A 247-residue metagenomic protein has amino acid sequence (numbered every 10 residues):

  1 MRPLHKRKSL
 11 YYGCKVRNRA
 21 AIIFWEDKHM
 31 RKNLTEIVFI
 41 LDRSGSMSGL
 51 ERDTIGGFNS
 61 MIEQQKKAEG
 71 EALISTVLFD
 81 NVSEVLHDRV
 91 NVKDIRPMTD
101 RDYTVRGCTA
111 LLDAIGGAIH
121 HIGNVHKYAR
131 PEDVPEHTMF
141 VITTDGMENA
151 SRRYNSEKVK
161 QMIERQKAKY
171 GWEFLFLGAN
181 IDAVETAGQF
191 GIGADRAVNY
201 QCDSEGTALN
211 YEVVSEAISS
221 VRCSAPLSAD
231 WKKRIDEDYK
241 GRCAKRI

Functional and structural regions predicted by a protein language model:
R2-G13, R19-I247: Acidic, low-complexity intrinsically disordered regions
